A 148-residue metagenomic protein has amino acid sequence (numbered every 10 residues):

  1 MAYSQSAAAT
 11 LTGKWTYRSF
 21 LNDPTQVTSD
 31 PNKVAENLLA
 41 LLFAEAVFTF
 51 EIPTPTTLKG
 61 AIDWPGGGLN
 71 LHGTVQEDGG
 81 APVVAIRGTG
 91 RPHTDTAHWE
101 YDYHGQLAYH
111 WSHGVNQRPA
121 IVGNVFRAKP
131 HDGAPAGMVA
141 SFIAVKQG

Functional and structural regions predicted by a protein language model:
M1-Q26, A61, H72-G148: Beta-sheet ligand-binding and adhesion/scaffold domains
V27-T74: N-terminal glycine/threonine-rich, aromatic-flanked beta-hairpin/loop signature
